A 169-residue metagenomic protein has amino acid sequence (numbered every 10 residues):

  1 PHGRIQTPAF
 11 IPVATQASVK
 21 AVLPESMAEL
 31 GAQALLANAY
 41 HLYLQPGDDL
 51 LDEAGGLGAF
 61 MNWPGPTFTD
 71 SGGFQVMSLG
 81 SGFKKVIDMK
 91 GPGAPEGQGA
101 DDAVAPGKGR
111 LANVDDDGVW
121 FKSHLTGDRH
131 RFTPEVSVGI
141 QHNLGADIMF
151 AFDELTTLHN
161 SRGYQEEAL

Functional and structural regions predicted by a protein language model:
P1-L169: Non-catalytic, usually N-terminal nucleic-acid engagement modules in DNA/RNA processing proteins
